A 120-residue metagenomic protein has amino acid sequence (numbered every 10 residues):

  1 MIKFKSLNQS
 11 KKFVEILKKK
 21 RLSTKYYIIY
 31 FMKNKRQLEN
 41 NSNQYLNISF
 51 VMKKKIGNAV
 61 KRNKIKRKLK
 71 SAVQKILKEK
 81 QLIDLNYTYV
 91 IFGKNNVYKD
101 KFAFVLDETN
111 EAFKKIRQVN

Functional and structural regions predicted by a protein language model:
M1-N120: Positively charged, solvent-exposed patches that mediate nucleic-acid binding
